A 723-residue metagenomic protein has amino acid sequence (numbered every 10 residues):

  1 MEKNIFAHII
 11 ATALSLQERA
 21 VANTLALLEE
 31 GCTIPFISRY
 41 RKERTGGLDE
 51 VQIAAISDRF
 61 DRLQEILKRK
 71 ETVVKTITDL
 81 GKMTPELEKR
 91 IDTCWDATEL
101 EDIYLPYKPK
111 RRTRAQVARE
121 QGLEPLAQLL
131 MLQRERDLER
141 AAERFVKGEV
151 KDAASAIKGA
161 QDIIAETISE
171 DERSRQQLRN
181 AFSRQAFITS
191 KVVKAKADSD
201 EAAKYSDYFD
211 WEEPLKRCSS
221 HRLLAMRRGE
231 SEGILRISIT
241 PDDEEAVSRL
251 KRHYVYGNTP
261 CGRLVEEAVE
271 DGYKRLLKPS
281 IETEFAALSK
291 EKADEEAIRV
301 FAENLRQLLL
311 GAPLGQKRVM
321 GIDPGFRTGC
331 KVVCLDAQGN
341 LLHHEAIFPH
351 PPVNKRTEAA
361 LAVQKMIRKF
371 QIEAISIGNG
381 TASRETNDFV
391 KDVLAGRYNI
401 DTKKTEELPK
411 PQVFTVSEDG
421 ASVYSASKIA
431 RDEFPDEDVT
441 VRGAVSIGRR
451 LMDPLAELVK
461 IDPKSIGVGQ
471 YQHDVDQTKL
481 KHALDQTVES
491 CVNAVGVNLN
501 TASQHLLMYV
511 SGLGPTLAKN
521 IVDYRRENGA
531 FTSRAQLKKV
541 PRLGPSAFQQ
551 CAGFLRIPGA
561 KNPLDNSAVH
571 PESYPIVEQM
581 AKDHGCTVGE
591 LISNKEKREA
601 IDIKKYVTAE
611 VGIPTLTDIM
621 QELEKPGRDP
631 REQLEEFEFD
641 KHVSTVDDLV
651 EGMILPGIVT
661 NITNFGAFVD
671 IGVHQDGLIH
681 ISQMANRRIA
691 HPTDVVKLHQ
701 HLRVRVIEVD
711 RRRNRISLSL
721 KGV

Functional and structural regions predicted by a protein language model:
S15-L16, A312-L314, E489-D523, K641-I679 (+1 more regions): C-terminal accessory/binding modules appended to enzymatic or scaffolding proteins
A26-E29, P106, V117-E120, A225-G229 (+16 more regions): Replace "in large, NTP-powered and nucleic-acid-processing enzymes" with "in large, NTP-powered factors and other
T33-I34, D49-Q116, Q121-K151, A494-Q633 (+3 more regions): Accessory alpha-helical DNA-binding modules that contact the DNA backbone or grooves
Q52-A55, R62, I66-G321, R327-D436: Duplex nucleic acid-engaging cores and interfaces of nucleic-acid transaction enzymes
E99, F414, G420-A421, S425-V495 (+1 more regions): Long, charge-rich intrinsically disordered scaffolds of nucleic-acid metabolism proteins
R144-A153, W211-E212, R228, L250-T259 (+5 more regions): Low-complexity, acidic/Ser/Thr- and charged residue-rich accessory regions of DNA metabolism proteins
N180-I188, I322-F326, G380-A382, T415-V423 (+5 more regions): A glycine-rich phosphate-binding loop feature that marks nucleotide/adenosyl-phosphate handling sites
E284-A302, S465-N498, K604-E651: Long, charged amphipathic helices and adjacent flexible linkers at domain junctions
